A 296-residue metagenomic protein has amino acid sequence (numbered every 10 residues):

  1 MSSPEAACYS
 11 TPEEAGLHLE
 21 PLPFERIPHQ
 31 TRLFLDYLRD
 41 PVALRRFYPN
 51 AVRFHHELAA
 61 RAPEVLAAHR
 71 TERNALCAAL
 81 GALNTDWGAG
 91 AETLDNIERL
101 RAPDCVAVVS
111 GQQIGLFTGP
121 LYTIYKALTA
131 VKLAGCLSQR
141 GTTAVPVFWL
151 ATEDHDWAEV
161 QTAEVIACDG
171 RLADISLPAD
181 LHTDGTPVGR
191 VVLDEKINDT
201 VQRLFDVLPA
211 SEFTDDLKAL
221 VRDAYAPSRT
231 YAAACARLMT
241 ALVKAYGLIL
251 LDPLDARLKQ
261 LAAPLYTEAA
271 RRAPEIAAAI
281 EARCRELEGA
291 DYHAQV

Functional and structural regions predicted by a protein language model:
M1-V296: N-terminal targeting/trafficking signals and adjacent low-complexity tails
